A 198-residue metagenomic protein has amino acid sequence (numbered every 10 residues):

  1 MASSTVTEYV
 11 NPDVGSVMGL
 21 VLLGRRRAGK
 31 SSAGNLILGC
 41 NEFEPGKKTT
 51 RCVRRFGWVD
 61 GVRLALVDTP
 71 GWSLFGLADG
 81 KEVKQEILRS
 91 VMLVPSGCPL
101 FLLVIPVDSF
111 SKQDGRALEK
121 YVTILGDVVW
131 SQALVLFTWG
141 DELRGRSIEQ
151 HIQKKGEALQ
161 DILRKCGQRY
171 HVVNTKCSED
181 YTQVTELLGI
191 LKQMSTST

Functional and structural regions predicted by a protein language model:
M1-R25, V53, L88-V91: Short, flexible boundary segments at extreme N-termini or domain junctions of P-loop NTPases and their
S3-T5, G145-T198: Canonical P-loop GTPase G-domain recognition
M18-E42: Glycine-rich phosphate-binding P-loop
L20, A33-G34, L64-D68, I87 (+5 more regions): Structural signal for hydrophobic/aromatic residues that build the beta-strand cores of folded beta-sheet domains
R27-A28, W58-D60, L64, G71-W72 (+4 more regions): Conserved beta-strand elements of beta-rich interaction domains across eukaryotes, especially beta-propellers
G39-R63, E86-L88: Switch I (effector-binding) loop of TRAFAC-class P-loop GTPase G-domains
F43-E44, L64-I87, L118: Switch II (G3) loop of P-loop NTPases
Q85-K165: Conserved C-terminal guanine-recognition region of P-loop GTPase G domains, centered on the G4
